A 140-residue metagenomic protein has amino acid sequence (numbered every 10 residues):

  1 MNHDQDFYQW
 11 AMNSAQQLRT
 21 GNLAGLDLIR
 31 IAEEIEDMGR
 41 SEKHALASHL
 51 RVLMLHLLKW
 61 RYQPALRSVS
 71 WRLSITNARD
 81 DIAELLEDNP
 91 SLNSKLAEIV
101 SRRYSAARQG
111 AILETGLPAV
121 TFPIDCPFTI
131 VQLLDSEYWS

Functional and structural regions predicted by a protein language model:
M1-S140: Surface/interface-facing alpha-helical segments and adjacent flexible terminal/loop regions used for partner/assembly
